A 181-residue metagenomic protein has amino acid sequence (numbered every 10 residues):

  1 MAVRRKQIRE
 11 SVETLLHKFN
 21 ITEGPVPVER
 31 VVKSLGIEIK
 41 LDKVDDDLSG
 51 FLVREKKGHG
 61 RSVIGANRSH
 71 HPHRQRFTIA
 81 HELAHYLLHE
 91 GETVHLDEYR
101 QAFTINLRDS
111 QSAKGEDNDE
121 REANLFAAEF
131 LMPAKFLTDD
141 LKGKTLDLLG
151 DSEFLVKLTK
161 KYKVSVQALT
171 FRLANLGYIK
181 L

Functional and structural regions predicted by a protein language model:
M1-L181: Active-site hotspot residues in diverse enzymes, especially metal/ion-binding acidic/histidine motifs
